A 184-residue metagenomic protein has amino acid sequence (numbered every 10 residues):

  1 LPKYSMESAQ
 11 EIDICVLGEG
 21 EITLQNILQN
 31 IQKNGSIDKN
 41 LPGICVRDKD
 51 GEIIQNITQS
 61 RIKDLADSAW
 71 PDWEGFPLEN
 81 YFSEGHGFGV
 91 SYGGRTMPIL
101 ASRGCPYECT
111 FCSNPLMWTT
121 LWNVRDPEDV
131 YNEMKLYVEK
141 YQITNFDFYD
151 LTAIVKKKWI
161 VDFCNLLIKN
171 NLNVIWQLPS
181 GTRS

Functional and structural regions predicted by a protein language model:
L1-I62: Glycine-rich beta-alpha loop elements in corrinoid/cobalamin-binding modules across cobalamin-dependent enzymes
A66, P71-S184: Radical SAM [4Fe-4S] cluster-binding motif and immediate context
